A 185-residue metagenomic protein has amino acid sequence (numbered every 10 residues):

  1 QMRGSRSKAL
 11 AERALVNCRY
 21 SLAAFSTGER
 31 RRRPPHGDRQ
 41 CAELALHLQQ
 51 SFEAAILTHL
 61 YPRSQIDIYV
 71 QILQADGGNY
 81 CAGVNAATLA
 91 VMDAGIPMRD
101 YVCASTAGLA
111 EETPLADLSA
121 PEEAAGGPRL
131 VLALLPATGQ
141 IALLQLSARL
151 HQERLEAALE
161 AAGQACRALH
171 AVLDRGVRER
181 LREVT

Functional and structural regions predicted by a protein language model:
Q1-T185: Polyanion-binding surfaces on beta-sheet-dominated domains and ring/shell assemblies
